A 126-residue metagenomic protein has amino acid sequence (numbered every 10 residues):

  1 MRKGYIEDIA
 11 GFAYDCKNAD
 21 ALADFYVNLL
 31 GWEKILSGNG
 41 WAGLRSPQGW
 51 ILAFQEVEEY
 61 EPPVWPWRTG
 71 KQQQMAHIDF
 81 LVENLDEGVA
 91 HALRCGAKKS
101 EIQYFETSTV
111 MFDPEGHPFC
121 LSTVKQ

Functional and structural regions predicted by a protein language model:
M1-A10, L30-H77, V89-P114, V124-Q126: Vicinal oxygen chelate
A13-D15, D79-L81: Short hydrophobic/aromatic beta-strand micro-patches that form the beta-sheet surface supporting nucleotide- or nucleic
Y26: Terminal peptide-recognition signature
